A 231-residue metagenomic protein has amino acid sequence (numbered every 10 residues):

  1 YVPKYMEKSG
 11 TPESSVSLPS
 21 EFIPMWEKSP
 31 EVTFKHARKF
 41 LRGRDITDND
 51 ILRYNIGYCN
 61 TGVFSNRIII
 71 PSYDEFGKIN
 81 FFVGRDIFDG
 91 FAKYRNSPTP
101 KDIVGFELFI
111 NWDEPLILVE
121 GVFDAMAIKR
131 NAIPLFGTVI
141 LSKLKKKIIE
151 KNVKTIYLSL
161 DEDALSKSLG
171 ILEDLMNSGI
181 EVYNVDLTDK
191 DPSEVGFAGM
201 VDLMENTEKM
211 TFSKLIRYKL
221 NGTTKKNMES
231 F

Functional and structural regions predicted by a protein language model:
Y1-I69, Y73-F76, I110-N111, S178 (+1 more regions): TOPRIM metal-binding catalytic domain and adjacent DNA-binding surface shared by DnaG-type primases
Y54, N60-T155: Phosphate-handling DNA/RNA-contact segment within nucleic-acid enzymes
R67-I68, I149-V153, S193-N206: Short, surface-exposed amphipathic charged segments that create phosphate/polyanion-binding patches used for binding
S72, L160-D161, D186: Short, structured patches in soluble enzyme cores that scaffold and shape functional sites
L118, K154-K167: Acidic beta-strand-to-loop metal/phosphate-binding motif
K167-G179: Short, aromatic/basic amphipathic alpha-helical patches
E181-D191: A generic structural motif
